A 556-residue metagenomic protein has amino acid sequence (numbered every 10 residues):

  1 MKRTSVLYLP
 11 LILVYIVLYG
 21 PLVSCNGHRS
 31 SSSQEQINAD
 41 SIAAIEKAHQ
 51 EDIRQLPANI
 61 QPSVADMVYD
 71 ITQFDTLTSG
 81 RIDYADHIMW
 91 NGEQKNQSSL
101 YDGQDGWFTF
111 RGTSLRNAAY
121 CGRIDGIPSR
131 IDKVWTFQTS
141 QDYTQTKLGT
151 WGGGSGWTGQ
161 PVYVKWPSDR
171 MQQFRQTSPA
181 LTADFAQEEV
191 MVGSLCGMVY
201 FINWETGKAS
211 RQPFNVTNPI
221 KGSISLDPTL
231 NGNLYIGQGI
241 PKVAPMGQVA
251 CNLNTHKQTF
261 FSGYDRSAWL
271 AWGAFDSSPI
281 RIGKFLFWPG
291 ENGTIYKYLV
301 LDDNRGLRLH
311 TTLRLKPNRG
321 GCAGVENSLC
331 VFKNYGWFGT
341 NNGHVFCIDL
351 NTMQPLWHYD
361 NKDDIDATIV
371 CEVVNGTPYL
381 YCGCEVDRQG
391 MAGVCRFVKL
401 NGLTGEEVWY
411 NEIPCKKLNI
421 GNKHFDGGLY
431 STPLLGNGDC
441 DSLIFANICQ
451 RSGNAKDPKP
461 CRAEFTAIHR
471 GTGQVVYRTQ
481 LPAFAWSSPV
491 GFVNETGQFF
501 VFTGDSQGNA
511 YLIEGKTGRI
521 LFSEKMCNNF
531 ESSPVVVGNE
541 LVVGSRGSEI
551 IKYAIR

Functional and structural regions predicted by a protein language model:
K2-P10: Bacterial N-terminal signal peptides that target proteins for export
L11-Y19: Hydrophobic membrane-insertion alpha-helices, especially the h-region of bacterial N-terminal signal peptides
P21-S24: C-terminal motif of bacterial Sec signal peptides marking the signal peptidase cleavage site
N26-H28: Bacterial signal peptide processing site
S30-S33: Intrinsically disordered, low-complexity linkers and terminal tails enriched in Pro/Gly and often acidic or mixed-charge
E35-N96, D102, N117-W157, V162-D276 (+1 more regions): Extracytoplasmic/lumenal domain signature
W107: Short glycine/Trp-rich loop-beta-loop segment that forms part of the substrate-binding cleft
R111-L115: Short polar catalytic/cofactor-binding loops
